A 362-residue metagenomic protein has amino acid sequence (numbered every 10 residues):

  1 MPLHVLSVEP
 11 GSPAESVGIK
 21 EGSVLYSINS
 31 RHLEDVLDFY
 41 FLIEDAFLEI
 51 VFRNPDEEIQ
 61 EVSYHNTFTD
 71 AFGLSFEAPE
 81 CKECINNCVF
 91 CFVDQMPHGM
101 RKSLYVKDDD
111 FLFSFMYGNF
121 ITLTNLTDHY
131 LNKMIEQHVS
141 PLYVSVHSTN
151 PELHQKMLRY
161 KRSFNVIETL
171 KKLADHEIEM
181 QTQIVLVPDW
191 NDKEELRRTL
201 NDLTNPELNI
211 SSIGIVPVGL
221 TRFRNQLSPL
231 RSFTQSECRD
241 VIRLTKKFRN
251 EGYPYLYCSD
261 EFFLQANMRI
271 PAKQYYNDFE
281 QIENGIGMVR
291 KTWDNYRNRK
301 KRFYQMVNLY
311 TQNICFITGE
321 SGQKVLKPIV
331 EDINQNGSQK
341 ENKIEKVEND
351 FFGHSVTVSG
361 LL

Functional and structural regions predicted by a protein language model:
M1-E9: PDZ/PDZ-like groove recognition
H4, I270-L362: Radical SAM enzyme core and accessory elements
P13-G18, Y40-F41: Short, surface-exposed secondary-structure edge patches
A14, G22-L25, I50, C91: Terminal peptide-recognition signature
S16-E34: Conserved PDZ fold ligand-binding element
Y40-L74: PDZ-domain C-terminal substructure recognizer with occasional recognition of PDZ-binding tails
I59, N66-N209, G219-K247: Conserved Radical SAM active-site core
W190, I210-S236, G252-Q274: Flexible glycine/acidic-rich beta-alpha junction loops that bind and position SAM and/or redox cofactors in anaerobic
